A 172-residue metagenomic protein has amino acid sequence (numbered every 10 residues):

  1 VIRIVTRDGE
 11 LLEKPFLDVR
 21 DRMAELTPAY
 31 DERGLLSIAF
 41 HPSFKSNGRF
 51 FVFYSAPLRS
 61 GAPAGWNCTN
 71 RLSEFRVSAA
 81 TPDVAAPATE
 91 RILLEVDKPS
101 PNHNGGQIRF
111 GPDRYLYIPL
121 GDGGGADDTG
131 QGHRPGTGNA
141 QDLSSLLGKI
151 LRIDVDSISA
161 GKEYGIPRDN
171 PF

Functional and structural regions predicted by a protein language model:
V1-A126: Acidic, Gly/Ser/Thr-rich repeat motifs that build Ca2+-stabilized beta-propeller blades
G34, D113-R114, G121-G124, N139 (+3 more regions): A fold-level detector for beta-propeller and closely related beta-sheet-rich head/sensor domains
S46-N47, I158-A160: Short amphipathic alpha-helical segments with coiled-coil-like heptad repeat character
R59-S60, G130-Q131, I150: Alpha-helix boundary/interfacial micro-motifs
N67-T81, P135-D156: Beta-propeller blade signature
V96-G105, K162-F172: Short, surface-exposed recognition loops and adjoining beta-strand edges that mediate ligand/DNA contacts, enriched
G124, D128-T137: Flexible glycine/proline-enriched surface loops and loop-helix/loop-strand junctions
